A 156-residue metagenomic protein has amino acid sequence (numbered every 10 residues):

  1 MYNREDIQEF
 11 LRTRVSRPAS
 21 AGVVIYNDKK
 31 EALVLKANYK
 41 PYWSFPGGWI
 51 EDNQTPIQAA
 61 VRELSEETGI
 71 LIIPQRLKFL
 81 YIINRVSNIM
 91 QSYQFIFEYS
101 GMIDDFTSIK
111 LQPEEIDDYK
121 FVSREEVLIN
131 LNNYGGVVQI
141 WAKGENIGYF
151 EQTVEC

Functional and structural regions predicted by a protein language model:
M1-G22: Acidic, metal-coordinating catalytic segment for phosphate/diphosphate chemistry, firing primarily on the Nudix
V15-R17, I89-F95, P113-I116: A generic structural micro-feature
P18-G22, L80, S92-E98: Short hydrophobic/aromatic beta-strand or adjacent loop that forms the aromatic wall/cage of a ligand/substrate-binding
G22, E31, D118: Conserved beta-strand and immediately adjacent loop positions that scaffold enzyme active sites
N27-E66: Conserved Nudix-box catalytic region and its N-terminal flanking loop in Nudix hydrolases and closely related
P41-Y42, E114-C156: Nudix hydrolase/Nudix homology domain
L71-Y81: A short coil-to-beta-strand element that immediately follows conserved catalytic motifs
N84-S108, K120: Active-site-adjacent beta-strand/loop module that shapes the phosphate/pyrophosphate-binding cleft
